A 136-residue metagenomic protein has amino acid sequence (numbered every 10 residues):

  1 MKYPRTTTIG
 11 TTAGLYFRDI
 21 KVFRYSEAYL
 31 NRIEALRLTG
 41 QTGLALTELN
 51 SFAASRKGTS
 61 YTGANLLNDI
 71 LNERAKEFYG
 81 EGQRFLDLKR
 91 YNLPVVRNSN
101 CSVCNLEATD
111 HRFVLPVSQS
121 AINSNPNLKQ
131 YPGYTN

Functional and structural regions predicted by a protein language model:
M1-N136: Acidic/polar-rich alpha-helix caps and helix-coil junctions
